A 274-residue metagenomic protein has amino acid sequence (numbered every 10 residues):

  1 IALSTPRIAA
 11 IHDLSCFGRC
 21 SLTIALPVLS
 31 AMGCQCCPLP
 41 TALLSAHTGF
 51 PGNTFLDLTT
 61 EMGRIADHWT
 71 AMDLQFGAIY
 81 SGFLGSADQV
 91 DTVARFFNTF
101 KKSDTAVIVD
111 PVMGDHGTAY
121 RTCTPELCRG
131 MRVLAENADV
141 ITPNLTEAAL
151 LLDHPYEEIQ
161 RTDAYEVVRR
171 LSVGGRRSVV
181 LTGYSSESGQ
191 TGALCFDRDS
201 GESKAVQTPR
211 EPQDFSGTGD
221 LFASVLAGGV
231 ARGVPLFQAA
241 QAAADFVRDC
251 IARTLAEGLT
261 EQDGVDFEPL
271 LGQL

Functional and structural regions predicted by a protein language model:
I1-V109, M113-R121, E268-Q273: Conserved N-terminal subdomain of the carbohydrate kinase-like
S15, A42-L44, G85, M113-D115 (+4 more regions): Glycine-rich beta-alpha junction loops
C16-F17, E202-G217: Short pre-catalytic strand/loop immediately N-terminal to key active-site residues, enriched for Gly-Thr
C34, R176, V234: Short phosphate-binding/catalytic loops that engage adenosine nucleotides
R121-S203: Conserved phosphate/ATP/ADP-binding segment of small-molecule kinases
A149-L150, P212-L236, A240: Short, small-residue alpha-helix embedded
F237-L274: Charged C-terminal helix
